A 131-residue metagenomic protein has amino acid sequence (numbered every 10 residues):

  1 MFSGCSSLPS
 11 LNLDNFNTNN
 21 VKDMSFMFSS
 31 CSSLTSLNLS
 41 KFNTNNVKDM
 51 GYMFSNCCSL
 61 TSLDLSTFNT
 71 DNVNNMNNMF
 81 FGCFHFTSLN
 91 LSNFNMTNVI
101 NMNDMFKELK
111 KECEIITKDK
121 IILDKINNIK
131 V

Functional and structural regions predicted by a protein language model:
M1-V131: Negatively charged
